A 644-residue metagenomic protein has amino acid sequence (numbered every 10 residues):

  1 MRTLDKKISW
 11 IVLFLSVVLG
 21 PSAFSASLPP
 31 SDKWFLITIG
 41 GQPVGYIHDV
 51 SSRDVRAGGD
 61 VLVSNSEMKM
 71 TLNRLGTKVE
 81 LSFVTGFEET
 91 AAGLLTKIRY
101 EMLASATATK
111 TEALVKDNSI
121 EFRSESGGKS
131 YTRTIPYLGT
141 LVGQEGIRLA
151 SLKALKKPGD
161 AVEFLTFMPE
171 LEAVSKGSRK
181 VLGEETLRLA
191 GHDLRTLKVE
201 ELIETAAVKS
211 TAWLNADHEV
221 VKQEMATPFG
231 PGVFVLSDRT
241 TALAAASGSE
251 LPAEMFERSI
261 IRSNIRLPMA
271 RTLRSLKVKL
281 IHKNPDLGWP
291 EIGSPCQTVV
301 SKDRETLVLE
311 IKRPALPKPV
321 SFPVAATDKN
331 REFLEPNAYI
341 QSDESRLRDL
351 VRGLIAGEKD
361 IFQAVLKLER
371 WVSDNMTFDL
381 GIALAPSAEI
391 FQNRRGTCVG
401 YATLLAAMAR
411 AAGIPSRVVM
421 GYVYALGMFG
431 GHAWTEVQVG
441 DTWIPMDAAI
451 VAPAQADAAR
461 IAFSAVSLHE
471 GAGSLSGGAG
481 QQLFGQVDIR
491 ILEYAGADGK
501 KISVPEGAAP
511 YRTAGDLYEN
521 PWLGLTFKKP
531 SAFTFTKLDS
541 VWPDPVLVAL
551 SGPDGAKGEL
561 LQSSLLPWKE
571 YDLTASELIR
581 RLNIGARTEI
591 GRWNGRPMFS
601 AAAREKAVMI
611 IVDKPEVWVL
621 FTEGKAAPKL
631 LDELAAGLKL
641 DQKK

Functional and structural regions predicted by a protein language model:
M1-I11: Bacterial N-terminal signal peptides that target proteins for export
W10-S22: Bacterial N-terminal signal peptides
A26-T134, S151-P319, H469-G473, G478-P510: Acidic, serine/threonine-rich low-complexity disordered tracts
Q144-R148, R313-G396, S467: Secondary-structure boundary elements
H192-K198, A206-W213, D217-E219, G400-Q481: Hydrophobic/aromatic-rich core segments of domains that either
D238-A242, L525, S531-F535, N583 (+1 more regions): Surface-exposed amphipathic alpha-helical segments
P510-P543, W593: N-terminal "mature-domain start" segment
L538-P545, A549-S551, L565, L573-D632: Signature of long, low-cysteine stretches enriched in small and polar/charged residues
